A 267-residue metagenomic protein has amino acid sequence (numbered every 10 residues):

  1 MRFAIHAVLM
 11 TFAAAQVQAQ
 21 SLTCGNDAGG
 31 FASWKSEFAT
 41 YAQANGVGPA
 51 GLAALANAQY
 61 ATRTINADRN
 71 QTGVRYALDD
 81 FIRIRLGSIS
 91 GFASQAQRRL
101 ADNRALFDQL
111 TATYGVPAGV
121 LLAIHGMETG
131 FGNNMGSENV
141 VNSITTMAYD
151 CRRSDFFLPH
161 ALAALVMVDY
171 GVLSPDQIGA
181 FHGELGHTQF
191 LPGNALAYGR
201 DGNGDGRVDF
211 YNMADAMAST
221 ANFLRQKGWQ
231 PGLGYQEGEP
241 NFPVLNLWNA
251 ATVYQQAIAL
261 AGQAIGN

Functional and structural regions predicted by a protein language model:
M1-C151, V166-V172, G193-N267: Cell-wall glycan-active module
C151-T188: Phosphate/pyrophosphate-binding betaalpha-module
